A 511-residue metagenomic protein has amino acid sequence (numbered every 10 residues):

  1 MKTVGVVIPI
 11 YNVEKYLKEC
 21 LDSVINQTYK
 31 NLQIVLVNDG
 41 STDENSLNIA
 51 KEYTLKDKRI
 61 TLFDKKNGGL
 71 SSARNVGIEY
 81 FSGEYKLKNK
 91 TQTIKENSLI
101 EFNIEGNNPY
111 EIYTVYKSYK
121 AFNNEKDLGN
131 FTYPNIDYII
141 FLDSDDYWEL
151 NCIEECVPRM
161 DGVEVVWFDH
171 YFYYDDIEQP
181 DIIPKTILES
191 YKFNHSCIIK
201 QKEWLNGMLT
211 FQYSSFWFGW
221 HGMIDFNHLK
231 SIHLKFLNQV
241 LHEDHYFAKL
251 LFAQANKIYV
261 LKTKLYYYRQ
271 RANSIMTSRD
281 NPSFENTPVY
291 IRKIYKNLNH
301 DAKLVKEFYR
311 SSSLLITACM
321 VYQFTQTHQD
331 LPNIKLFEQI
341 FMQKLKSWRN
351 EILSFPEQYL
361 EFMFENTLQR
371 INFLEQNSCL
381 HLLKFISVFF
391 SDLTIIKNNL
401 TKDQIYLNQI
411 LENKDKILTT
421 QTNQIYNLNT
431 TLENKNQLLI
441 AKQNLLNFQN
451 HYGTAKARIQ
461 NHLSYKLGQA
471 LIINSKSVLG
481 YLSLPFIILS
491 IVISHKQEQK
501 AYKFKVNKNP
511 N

Functional and structural regions predicted by a protein language model:
M1-I294, K503: Nucleotide-sugar donor-binding/catalytic module of glycosyltransferases that assemble extracellular/cell-envelope
C20, T28, Y53-K56, L188 (+3 more regions): N-terminal secretory/membrane-targeting helices
G129-V157, G162, M223, V305-M320 (+4 more regions): Extended, compositionally biased low-complexity polar/Lys-Gly-rich tracts and adjacent boundary/linker regions are
W217-F218, G222, V240-L241, E307-L314 (+1 more regions): Aromatic-acidic/polar surface patches that form glycan- and anion
Y266-R271, T277-L331, N434, F448 (+2 more regions): Catalytic core of nucleotide-sugar-dependent glycosyltransferases
I316-M320, K335-N377, S477, I487-E498: Non-catalytic, C-terminal membrane-associated alpha-helical segments of glycosyltransferases
H381-N511: Boundary detector for helix-to-coil junctions that initiate low-complexity/charged tails
